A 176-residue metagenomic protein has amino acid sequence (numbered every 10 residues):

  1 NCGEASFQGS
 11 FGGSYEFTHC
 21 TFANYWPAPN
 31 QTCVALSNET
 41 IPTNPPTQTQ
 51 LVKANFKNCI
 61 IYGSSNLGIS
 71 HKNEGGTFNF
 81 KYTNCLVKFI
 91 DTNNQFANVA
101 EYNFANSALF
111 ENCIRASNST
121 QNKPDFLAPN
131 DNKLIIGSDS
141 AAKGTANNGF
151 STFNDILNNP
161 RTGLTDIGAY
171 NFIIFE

Functional and structural regions predicted by a protein language model:
N1-L134: Predominantly extracellular beta-rich ligand-binding scaffolds that present long acidic/polar faces for carbohydrate
N132-E176: Surface beta-loop-beta hairpin patches that serve as ligand-binding interfaces in beta-rich domains
